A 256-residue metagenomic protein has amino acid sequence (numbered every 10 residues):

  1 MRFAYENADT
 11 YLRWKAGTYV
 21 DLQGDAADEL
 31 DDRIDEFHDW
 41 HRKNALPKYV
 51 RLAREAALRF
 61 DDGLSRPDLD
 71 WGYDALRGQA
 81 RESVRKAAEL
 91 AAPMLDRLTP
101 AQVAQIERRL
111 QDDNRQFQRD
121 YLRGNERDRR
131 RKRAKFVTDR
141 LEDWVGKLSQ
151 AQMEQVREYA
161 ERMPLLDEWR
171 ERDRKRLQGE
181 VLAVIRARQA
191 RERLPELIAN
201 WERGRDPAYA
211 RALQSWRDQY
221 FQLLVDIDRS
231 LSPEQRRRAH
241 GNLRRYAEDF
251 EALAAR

Functional and structural regions predicted by a protein language model:
M1-Y19, R77-A80, V84, A88-A92 (+3 more regions): Extended, structured, electrostatic nucleic-acid-contact surfaces
R2-A101, Q105, R109, L243-Y246: N-terminal Sec/ER secretory leader and immediately downstream segment of secreted/extracellular precursors
A4, R13-W14, E171-R256: A cross-kingdom marker for long, charged
Q23, T99, S149, S232-P233: Histidine/glycine-enriched, metal-chelating micro-motifs
D35, D96, G146, Q222-V225 (+1 more regions): Extended, non-membrane alpha-helical segments enriched in charged/polar residues
F37-H41, N114-F117, P164-D167, A247-F250: A short hydrophobic/aromatic micro-motif that marks alpha-helical segments and, especially, helix-coil
D62, R66-L69, R123, R127-R130 (+1 more regions): Alpha-helical rod/repeat scaffolding segments in eukaryotic adaptors/tethers and long-chain four-helix cytokines
E89-G204: Extended amphipathic alpha-helical interaction segments
